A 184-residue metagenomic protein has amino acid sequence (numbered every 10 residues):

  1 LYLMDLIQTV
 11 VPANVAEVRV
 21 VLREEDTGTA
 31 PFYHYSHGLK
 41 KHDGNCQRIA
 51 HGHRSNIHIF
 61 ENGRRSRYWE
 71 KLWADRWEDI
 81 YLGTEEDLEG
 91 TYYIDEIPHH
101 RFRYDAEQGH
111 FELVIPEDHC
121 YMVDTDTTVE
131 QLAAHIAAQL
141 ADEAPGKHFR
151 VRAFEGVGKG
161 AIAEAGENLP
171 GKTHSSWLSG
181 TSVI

Functional and structural regions predicted by a protein language model:
L1-I184: Charge-rich, low-complexity N-terminal segments
